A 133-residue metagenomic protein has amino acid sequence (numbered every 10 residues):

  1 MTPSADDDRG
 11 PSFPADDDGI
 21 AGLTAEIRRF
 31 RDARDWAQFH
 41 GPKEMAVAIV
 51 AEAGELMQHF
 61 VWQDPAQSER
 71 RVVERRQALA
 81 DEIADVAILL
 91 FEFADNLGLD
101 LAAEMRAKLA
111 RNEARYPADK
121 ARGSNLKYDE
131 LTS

Functional and structural regions predicted by a protein language model:
T2-I83, A87-S133: Flexible "arm" and connector segments at domain edges
